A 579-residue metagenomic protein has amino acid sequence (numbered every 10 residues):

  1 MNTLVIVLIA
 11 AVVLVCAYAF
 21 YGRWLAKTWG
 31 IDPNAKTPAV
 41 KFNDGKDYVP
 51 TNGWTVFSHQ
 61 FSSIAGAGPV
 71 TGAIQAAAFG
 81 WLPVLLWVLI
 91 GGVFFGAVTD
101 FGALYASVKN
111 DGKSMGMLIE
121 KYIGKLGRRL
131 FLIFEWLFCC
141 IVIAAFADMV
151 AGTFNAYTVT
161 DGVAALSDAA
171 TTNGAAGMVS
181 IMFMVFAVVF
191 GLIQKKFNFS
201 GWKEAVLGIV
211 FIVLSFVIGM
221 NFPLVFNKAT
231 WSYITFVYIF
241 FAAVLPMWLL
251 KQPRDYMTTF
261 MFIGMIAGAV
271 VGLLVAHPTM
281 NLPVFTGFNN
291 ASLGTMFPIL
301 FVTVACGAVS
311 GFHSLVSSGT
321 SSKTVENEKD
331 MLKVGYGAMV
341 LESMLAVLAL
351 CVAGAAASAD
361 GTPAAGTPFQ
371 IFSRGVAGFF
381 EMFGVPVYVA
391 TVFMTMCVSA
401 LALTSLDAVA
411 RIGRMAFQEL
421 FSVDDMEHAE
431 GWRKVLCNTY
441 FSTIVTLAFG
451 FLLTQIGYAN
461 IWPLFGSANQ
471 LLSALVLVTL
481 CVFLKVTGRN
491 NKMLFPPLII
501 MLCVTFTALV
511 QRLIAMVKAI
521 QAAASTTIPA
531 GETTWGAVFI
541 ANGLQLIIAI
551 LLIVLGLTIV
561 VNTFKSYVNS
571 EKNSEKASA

Functional and structural regions predicted by a protein language model:
N2, P69-V70, L82, I141-L166 (+12 more regions): Transmembrane helix-loop junctions in multi-pass membrane proteins
N2-A19, A76-S107, G116, A175-A187 (+4 more regions): Extracellular loop-to-transmembrane helix junctions
C16-G30, F134, G174-I218, K228-V275 (+3 more regions): Membrane-interface loop-to-helix entry segments
C16-V70, T259, T295, I299: Membrane-interface "cap" regions at the ends of multi-pass membrane proteins
R23-V49, G72-Q75, L85, L89 (+5 more regions): Flexible loop linkers connecting adjacent transmembrane helices in multi-pass alpha-helical membrane transporters
N52-G68, K228-L245, M257-T259, G268-P278 (+4 more regions): Hydrophobic, membrane-embedded alpha-helices of multi-pass small-molecule transporters
F101, L273-G287, V340-G375: Extracellular/periplasmic helix-exit of transmembrane alpha-helices
K125-C140, G337-M344, A390, E419-Q455: Loop-to-transmembrane helix boundary motifs in multi-pass membrane proteins
